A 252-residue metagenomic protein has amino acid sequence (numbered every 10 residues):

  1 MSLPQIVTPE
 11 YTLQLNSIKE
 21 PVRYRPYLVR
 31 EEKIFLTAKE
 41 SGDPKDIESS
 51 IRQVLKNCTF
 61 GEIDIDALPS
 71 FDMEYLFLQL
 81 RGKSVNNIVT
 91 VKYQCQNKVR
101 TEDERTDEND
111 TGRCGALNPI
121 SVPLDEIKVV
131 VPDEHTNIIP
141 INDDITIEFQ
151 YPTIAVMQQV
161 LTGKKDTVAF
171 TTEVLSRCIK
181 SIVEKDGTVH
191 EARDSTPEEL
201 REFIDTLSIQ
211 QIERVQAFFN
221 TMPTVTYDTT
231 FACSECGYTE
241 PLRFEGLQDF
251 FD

Functional and structural regions predicted by a protein language model:
M1-D252: Long C-terminal interaction/binding lobes of large macromolecular proteins
